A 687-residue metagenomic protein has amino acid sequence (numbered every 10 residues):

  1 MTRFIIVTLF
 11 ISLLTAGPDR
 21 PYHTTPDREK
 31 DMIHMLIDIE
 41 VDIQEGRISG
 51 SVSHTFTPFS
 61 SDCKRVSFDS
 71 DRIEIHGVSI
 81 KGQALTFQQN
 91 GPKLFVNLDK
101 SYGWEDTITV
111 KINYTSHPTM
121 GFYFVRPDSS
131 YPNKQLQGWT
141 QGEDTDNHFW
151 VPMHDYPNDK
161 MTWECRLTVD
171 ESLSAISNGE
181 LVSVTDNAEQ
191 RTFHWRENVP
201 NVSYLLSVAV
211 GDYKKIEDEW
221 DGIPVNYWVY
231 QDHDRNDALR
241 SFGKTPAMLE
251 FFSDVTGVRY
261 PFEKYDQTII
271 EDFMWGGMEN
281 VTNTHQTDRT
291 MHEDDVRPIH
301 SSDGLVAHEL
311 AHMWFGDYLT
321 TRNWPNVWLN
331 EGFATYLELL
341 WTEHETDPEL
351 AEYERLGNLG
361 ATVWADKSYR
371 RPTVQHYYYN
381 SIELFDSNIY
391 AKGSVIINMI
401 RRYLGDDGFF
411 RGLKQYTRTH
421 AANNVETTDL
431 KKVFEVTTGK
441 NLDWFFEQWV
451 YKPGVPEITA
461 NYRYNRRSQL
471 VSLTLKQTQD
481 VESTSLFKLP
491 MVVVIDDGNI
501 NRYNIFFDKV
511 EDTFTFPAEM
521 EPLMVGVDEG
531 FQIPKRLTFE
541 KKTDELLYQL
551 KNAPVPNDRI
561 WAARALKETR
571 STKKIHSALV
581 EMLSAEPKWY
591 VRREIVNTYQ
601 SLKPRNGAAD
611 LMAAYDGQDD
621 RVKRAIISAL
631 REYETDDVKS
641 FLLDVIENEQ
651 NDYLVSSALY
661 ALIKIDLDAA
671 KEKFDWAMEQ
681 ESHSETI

Functional and structural regions predicted by a protein language model:
M1-R3, V52, W195, N226-L475 (+1 more regions): Hydrophobic alpha-helical and helix-loop surface patches within well-folded domains that function as non-catalytic
S12, E581-E594, L602-R605, A609-I687: Long, helix-rich interaction regions
L13-S49, N133-Q137, P157, G439-Q448: N-terminal, polar/Ser/Thr-rich
R47-D71: Ligand-binding face of N-terminal immunoglobulin V-set domains in extracellular IgSF glycoproteins
C63-A84, S172, P490-G498: Solvent-exposed beta-hairpin/edge-strand motifs
D71-Y131, K509-E521: A surface-exposed beta-strand-loop module
N113-Y213, E217: Extended, low-hydrophobicity, Ser/Thr/Pro/Gly-biased non-transmembrane segments
V169, A311, D407, H420-A609 (+3 more regions): Non-catalytic accessory/interaction domains
